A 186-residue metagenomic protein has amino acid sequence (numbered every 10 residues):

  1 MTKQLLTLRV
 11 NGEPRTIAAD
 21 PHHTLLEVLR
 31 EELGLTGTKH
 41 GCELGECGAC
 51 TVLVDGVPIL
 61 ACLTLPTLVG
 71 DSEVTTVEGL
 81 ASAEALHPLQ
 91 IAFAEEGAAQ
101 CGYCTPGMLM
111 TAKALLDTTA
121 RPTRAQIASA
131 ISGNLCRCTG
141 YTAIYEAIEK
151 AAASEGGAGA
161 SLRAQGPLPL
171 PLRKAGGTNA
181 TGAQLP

Functional and structural regions predicted by a protein language model:
M1-R163, L170-R173, N179-P186: Signature of N-terminal electron-transfer/Fe-S-associated modules in redox systems
